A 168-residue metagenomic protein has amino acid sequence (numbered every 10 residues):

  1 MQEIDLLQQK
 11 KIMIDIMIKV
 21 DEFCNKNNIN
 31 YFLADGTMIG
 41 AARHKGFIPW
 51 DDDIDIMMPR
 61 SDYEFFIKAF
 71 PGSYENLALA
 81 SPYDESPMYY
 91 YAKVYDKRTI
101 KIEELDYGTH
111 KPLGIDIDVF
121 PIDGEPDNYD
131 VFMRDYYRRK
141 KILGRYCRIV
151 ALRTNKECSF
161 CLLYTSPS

Functional and structural regions predicted by a protein language model:
Q2-D21, N25, F70-D127, C147-N155: Conserved catalytic core of two-metal-ion nucleotidyltransferases
D21-I54, Y63: Active-site nucleotide-donor binding segment shared across nucleotidyl transfer reactions
M57-P59: Acidic, His- and aromatic-enriched active-site or binding-groove loops in soluble protein domains that engage sugars
F66-K68: Conserved SAM-binding loop
N128-D135: A short secondary-structure junction signal
Y137-L163: A contiguous pocket-lining binding segment that forms or flanks enzyme active sites
Y164-S168: Conserved small/polar residues in nucleotide/adenosyl-binding loops
